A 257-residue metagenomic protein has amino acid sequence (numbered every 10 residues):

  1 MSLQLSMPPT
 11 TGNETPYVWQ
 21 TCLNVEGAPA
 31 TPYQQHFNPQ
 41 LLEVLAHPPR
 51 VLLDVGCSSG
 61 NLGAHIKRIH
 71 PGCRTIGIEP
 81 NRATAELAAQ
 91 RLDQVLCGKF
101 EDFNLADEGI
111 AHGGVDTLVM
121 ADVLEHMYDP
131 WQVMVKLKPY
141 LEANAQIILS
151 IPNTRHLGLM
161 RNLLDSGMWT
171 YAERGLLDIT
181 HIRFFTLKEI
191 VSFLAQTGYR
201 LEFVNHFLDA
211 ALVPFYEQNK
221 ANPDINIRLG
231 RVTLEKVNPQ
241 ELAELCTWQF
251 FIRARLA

Functional and structural regions predicted by a protein language model:
S2-G113, T117, W131-M134, S166 (+2 more regions): Conserved N-terminal segment of class I S-adenosyl-L-methionine
E101, L124, R155: Adenine-nucleotide cofactor-binding loop residues
T117-D129: A short SAM/SAH-binding and catalytic strip from SAM-dependent methyltransferases
M127-K136, I151: A short, conserved alpha-helix within the catalytic core of class I
Q132-Q146: A short glycine-rich, Lys/Arg-flanked "PGG" loop and its adjoining helix->strand segment in the class I
I148-T170: Conserved class I S-adenosyl-L-methionine
E173-E189: Acceptor-substrate binding/catalytic loop of class I
I190-V204: A SAM-dependent methyltransferase catalytic signature shared across enzymes that methylate proteins
